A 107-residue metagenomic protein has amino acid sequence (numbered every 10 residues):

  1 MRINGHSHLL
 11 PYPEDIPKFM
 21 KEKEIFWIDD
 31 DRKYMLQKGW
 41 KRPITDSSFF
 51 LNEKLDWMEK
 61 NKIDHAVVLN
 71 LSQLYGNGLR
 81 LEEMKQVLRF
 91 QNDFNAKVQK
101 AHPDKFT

Functional and structural regions predicted by a protein language model:
M1-T107: Helix-coil boundary/capping segments in enzymes
